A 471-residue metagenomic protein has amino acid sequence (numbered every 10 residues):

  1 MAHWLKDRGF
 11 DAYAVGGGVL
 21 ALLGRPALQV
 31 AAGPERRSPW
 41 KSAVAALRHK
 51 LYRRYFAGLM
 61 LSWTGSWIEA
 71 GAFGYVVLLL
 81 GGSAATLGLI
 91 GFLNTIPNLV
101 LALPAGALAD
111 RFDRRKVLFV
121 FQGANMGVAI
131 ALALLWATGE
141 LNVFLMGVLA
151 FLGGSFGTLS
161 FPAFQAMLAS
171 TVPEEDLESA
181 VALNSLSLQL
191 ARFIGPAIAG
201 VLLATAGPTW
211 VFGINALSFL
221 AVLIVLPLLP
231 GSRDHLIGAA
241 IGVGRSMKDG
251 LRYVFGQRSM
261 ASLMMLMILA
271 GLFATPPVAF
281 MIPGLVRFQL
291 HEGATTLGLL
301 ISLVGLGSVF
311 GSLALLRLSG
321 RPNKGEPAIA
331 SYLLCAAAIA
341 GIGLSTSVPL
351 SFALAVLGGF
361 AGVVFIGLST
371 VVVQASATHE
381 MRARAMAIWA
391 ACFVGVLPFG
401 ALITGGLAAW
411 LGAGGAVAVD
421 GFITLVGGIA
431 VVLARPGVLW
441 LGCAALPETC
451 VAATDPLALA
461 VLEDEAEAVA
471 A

Functional and structural regions predicted by a protein language model:
M1-G33: Rhodanese-like catalytic fold shared by cysteine-dependent sulfurtransferases and DSP/PTP-type phosphatases
P34-E465, V469: Alpha-helical transmembrane-bundle signature of multi-pass membrane transport and export proteins
